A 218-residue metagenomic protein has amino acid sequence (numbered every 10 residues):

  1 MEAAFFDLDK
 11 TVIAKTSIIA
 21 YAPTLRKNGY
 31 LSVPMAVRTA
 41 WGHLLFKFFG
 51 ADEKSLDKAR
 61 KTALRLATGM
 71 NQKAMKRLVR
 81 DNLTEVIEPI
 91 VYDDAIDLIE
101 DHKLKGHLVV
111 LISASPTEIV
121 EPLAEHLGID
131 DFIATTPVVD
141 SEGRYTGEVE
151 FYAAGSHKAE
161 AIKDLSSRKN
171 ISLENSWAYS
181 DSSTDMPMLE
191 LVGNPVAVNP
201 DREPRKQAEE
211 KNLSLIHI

Functional and structural regions predicted by a protein language model:
M1-F48: Active-site neighborhood of HAD-like aspartate-dependent phosphohydrolases
L8-A20, P89-V110, A114, S176-Y179 (+1 more regions): Conserved cytosolic headpiece of P-type ATPases
D57-D93: Metal-dependent phosphoesterase signature
L98-L127, F132-V138: Substrate-recognition element of Asp-dependent hydrolases with the DxDx(T/V) motif
V109-A114, N175-L213: Acidic, Mg2+-coordinating phosphoryl-transfer loop and its flanking beta/alpha structural elements, shared across
T136, S141-S156: Conserved nucleotide-cofactor-binding alpha/beta core module
H157-T184: Conserved Lys-Pro-Asp/Glu-containing loop-to-beta segment of HAD-superfamily phosphomonoesterases, centered on
I216-I218: Conserved small/polar residues in nucleotide/adenosyl-binding loops
